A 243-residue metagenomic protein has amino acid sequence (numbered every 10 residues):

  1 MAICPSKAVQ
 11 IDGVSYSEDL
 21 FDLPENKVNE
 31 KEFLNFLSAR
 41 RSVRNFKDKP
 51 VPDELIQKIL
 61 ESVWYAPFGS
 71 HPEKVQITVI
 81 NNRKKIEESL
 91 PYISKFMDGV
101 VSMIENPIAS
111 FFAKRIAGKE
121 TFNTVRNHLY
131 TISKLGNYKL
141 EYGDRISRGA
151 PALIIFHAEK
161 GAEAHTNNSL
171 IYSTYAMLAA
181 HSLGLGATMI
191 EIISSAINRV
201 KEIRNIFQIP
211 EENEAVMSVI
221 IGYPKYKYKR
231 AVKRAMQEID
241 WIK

Functional and structural regions predicted by a protein language model:
M1-K243: Acidic, surface-exposed loops and disordered segments
